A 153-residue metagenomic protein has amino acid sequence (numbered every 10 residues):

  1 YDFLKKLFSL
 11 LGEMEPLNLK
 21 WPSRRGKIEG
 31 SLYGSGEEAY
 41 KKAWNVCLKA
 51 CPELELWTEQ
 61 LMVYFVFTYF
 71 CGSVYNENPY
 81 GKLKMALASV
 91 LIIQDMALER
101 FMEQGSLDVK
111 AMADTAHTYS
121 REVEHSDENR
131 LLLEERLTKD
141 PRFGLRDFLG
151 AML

Functional and structural regions predicted by a protein language model:
Y1-L153: Hydrophobic, aromatic-lined core segments that form the binding pocket/scaffold for planar heteroaromatic ligands
